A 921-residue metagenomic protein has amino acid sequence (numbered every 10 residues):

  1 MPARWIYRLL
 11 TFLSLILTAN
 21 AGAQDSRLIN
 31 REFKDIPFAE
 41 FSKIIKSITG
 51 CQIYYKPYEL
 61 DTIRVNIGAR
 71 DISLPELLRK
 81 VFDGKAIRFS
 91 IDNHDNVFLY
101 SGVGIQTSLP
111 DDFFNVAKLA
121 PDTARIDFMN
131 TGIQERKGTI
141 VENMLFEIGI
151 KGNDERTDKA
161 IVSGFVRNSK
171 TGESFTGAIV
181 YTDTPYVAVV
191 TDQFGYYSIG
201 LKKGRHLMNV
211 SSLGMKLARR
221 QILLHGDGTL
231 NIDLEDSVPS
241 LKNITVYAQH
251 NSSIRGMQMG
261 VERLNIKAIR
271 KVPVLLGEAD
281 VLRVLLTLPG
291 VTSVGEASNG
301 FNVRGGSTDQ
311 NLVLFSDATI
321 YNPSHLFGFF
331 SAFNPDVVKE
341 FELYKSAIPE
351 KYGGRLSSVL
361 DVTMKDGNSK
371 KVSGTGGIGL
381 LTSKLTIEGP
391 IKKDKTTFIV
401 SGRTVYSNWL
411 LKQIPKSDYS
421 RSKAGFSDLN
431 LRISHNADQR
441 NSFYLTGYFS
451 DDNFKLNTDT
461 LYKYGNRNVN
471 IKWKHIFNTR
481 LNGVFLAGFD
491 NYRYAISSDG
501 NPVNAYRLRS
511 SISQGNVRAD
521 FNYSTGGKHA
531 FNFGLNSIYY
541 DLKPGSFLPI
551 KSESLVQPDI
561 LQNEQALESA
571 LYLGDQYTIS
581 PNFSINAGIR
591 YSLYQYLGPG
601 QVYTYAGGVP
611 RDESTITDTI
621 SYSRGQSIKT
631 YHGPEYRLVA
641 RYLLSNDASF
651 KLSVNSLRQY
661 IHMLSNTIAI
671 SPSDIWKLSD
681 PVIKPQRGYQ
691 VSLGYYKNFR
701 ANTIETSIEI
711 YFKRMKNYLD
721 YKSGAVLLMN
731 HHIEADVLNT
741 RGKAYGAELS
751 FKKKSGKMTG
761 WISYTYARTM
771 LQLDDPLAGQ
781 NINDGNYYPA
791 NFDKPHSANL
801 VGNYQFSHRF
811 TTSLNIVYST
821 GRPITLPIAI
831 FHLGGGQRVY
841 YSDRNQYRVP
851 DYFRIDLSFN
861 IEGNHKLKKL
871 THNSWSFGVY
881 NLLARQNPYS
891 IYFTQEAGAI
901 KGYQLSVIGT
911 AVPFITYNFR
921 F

Functional and structural regions predicted by a protein language model:
A23-N30, Q52-N66, D154-E155, K159-I161 (+4 more regions): N-terminal periplasmic "start-of-domain" segments of outer-membrane beta-barrel proteins
D127-N153, G214-K216, G228, Y247 (+3 more regions): Periplasmic N-terminal accessory/gating domains of Gram-negative outer-membrane beta-barrel systems
G379-T404, S417-N453, L461-F489, T525-G526: Transmembrane beta-barrel wall of Gram-negative outer-membrane proteins
R493-A495, D541-E553, Q557, Q595-D618 (+4 more regions): Surface-exposed extracellular loop regions of Gram-negative outer-membrane beta-barrel proteins, predominantly
Q514-R518, I560, E568-A570, L678-K684 (+5 more regions): Outer membrane beta-barrel strand-and-loop segments of large Gram-negative receptors, especially TonB-dependent
G534-D647, P776-Q780: Signature of Gram-negative outer-membrane beta-barrel scaffolds
Y711-R714, A735-I828: Gram-negative outer-membrane beta-barrel transporters
K716, R809, Y818-G835, P850-D856 (+1 more regions): C-terminal beta-signal and adjacent terminal beta-strands/loops of Gram-negative outer-membrane beta-barrel proteins
